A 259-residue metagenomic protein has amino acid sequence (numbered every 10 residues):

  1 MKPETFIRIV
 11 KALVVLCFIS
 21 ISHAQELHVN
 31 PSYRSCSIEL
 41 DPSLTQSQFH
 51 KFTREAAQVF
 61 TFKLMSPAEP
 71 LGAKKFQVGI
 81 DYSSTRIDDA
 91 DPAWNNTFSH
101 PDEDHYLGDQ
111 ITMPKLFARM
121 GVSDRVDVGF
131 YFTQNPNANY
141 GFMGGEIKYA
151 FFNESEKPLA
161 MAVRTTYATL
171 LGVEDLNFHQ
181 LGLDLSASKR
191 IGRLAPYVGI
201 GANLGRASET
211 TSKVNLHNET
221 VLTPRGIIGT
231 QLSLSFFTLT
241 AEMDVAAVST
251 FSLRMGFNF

Functional and structural regions predicted by a protein language model:
Q25-E154: Transmembrane beta-barrel domains of Gram-negative outer membranes and organellar outer membranes
E26-E39, H217-I227, S233-F259: Predominantly the C-terminal beta-signal and adjacent terminal strand-loop region of outer-membrane beta-barrel
L64-E69, L116-V122, G145-Y149, Y167 (+5 more regions): Residues on the lipid-exposed face of transmembrane beta-strands in outer-membrane beta-barrel proteins
G72-K74, D109-L116, A138-M143, N177-L181 (+3 more regions): Residues that define the transmembrane beta-barrel architecture of outer-membrane proteins
Y82-R86, F132-P136, F151, T165-L171 (+5 more regions): Transmembrane beta-strands of outer-membrane beta-barrel pores
A90-N95, Y131, Y140-E146, V173-H179 (+2 more regions): Outer-membrane beta-barrel translocator domains and adjoining extracellular loop/strand segments of Gram-negative
R125-V128, E154-L159, R193-P196, L234-T240 (+1 more regions): Repeated loop/turn-to-beta-strand initiation elements of outer-membrane beta-barrel proteins
V163-T223: Outer-membrane beta-barrel translocator/channel fold
